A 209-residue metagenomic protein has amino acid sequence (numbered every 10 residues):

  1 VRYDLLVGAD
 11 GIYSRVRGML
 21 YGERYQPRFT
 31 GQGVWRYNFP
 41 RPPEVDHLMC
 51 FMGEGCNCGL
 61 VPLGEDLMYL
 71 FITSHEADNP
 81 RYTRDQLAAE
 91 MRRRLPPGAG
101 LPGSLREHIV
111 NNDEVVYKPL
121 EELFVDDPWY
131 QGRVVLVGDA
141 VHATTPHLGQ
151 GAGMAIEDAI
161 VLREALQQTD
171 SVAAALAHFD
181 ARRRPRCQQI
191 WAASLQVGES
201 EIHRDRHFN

Functional and structural regions predicted by a protein language model:
V1-H108, N112: Conserved FAD-binding catalytic core of PHBH/FMO-like flavoproteins
S14, V141-P146: Short acidic, Gly/Ser-rich segments with clustered Asp/Glu that frequently serve as metal-coordination loops in enzyme
Y21, C56, L120-F124, H147: A generic local structural motif
K118-H142: FAD-binding beta-loop-beta segment adjacent to the flavin cofactor pocket
V134, A159-L162: Hydrophobic packing within well-folded, soluble alpha/beta domains
D139, A159, F179: Hydrophobic, well-ordered secondary-structure elements that form the walls of internal hydrophobic environments
P146-D158: A conserved FAD-binding loop/helix module that cradles the flavin
L148-G149, E164-N209: C-terminal helical "tail/cap" subdomain of flavin- and related membrane-associated enzymes
